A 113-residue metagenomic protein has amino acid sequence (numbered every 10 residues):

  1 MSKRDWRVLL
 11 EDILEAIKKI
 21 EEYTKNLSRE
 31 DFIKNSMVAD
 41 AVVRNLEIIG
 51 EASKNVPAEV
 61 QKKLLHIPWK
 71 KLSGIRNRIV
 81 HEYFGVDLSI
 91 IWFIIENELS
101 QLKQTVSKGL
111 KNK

Functional and structural regions predicted by a protein language model:
M1-K113: Solvent-exposed interaction patches of small proteins and small membrane subunits
